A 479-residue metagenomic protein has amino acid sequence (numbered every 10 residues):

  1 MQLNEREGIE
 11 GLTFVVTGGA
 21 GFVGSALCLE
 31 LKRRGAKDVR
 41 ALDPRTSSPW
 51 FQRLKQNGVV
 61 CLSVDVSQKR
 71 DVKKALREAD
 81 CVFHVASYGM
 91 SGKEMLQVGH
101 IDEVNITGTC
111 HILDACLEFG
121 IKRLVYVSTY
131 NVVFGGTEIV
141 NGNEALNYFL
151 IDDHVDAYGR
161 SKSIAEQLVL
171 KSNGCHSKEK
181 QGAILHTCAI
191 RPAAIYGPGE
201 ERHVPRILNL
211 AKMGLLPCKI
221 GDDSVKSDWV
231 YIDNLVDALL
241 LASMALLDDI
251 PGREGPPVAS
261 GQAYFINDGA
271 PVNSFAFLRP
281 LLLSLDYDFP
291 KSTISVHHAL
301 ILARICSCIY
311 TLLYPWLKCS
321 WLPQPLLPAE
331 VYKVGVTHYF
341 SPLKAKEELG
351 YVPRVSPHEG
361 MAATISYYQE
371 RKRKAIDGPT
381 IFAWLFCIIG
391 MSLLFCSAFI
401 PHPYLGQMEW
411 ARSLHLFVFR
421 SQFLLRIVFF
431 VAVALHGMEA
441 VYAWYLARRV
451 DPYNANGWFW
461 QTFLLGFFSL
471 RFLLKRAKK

Functional and structural regions predicted by a protein language model:
Q2-L3, T13, F340-E348, V355-I376: Amphipathic terminal alpha-helices
L12-K37: N-terminal Rossmann NAD(P)H-binding glycine-rich loop of SDR-like oxidoreductase domains
S48, K55-T107, A115, F119 (+1 more regions): NAD(P)H-binding glycine-rich loop region in Rossmannoid oxidoreductase-like domains and their noncatalytic homologs
E103, T107-R160, S177-Q181: Conserved Rossmann-fold NAD(P)-dependent oxidoreductase catalytic core, especially the SDR/UDP-sugar
E138, K171-L247, L281-L282: NAD(P)-dependent short-chain dehydrogenase/reductase
I232, S260-A263, S307-P315, W321-V352: Conserved C-terminal active-site "lid" loop/helix of NAD(P)H-dependent oxidoreductases that clamps the redox cofactor
A245-P325, K372-I376: Mid/C-terminal beta-alpha module of Rossmann-like enzyme folds, strongest in SDR-family dehydrogenases/epimerases
R373-K479: Aromatic-rich, lipid-facing transmembrane alpha helices and their immediate juxtamembrane interface loops in integral
